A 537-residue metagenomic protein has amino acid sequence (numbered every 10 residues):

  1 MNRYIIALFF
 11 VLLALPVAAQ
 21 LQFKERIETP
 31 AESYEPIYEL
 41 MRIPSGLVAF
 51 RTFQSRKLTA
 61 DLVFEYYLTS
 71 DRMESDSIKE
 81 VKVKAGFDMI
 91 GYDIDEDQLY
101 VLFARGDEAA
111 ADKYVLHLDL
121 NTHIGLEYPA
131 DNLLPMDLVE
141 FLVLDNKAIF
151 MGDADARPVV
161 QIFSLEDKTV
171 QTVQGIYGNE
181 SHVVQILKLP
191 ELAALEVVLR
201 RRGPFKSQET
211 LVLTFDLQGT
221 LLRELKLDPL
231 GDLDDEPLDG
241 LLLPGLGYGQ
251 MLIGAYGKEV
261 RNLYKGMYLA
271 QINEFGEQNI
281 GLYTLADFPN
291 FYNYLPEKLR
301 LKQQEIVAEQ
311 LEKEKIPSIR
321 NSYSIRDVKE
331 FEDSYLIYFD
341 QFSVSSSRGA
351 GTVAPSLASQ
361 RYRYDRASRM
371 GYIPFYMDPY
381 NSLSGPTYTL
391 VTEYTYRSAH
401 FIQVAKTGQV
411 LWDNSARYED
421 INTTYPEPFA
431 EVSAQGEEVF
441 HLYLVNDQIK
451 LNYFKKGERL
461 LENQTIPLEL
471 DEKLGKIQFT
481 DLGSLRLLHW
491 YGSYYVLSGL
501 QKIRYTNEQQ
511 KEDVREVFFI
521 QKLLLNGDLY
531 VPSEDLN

Functional and structural regions predicted by a protein language model:
A14-P16: N-terminal signal peptide c-region/cleavage motif recognized by signal peptidases
F23-P30, S75-V81, I124-D131, T169-I176 (+4 more regions): A short beta-strand motif characteristic of beta-propeller blades
A31-L40, K84-D93, A130-L144, N179-K188 (+3 more regions): Repeated scaffold domains used in trafficking and secretory/extracellular systems, primarily beta-propellers
Y34-V159: Post-signal peptide N-terminal segment of secreted/secretory-pathway proteins
F50-A60, V198-K206, I253-M267, D340-E393 (+1 more regions): Short, conserved, GDST-rich strand-edge loop motifs in beta-rich repeat architectures
V63-D71, K113-N121, I162-L165, Q208-T220 (+5 more regions): Beta-propeller blade signature
K226-E236, L282-R320, N414-E431, L460-G492: Conserved blade-ending motifs and adjacent loop-strand segments that build the rim/top face of beta-propeller domains
I325-V344, Y380-R397, T424-L461, G483: Loop/turn-rich, solvent-exposed surfaces of beta-rich toroidal or solenoidal domains
